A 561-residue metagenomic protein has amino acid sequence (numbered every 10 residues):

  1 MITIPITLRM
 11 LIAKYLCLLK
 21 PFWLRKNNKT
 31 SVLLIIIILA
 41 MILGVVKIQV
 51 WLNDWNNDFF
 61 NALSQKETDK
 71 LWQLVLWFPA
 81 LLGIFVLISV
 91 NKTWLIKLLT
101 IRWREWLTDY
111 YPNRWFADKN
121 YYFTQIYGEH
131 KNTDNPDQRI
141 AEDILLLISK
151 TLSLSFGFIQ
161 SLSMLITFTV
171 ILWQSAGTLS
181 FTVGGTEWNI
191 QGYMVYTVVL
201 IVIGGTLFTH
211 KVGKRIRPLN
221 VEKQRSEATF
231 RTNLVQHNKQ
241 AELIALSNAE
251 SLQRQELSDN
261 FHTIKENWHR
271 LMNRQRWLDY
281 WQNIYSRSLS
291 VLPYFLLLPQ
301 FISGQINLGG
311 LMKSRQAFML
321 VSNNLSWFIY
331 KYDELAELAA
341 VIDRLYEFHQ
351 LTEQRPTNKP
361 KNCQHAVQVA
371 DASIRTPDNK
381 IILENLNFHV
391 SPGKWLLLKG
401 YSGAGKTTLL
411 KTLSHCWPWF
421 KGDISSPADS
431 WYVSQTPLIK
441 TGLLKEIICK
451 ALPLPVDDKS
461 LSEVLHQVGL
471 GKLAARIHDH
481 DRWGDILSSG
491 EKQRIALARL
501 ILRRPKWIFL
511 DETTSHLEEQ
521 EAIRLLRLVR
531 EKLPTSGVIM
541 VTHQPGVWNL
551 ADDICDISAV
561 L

Functional and structural regions predicted by a protein language model:
M1-Q49, D58-F78, K92-I96, Y122-L165 (+4 more regions): Membrane-integrated ABC transporters
A40, G44, N53, G157-T186 (+3 more regions): A hydrophobic transmembrane-helix motif
L145-S149, L219-K239, A245-L292, E334-E337 (+1 more regions): An intracellular "coupling" helix at the cytosolic face of ABC transporter transmembrane type-1 domains
R217, A228, A245-A249, Q255 (+2 more regions): Cytosolic ends of transmembrane helices, especially the final helix of ABC transmembrane type-1 domains
S414: Helix-to-loop junction immediately C-terminal to a conserved catalytic motif
P437-R482: Conserved "ABC signature" C-loop
D511, S515-A522: ABC-family nucleotide-binding domains
